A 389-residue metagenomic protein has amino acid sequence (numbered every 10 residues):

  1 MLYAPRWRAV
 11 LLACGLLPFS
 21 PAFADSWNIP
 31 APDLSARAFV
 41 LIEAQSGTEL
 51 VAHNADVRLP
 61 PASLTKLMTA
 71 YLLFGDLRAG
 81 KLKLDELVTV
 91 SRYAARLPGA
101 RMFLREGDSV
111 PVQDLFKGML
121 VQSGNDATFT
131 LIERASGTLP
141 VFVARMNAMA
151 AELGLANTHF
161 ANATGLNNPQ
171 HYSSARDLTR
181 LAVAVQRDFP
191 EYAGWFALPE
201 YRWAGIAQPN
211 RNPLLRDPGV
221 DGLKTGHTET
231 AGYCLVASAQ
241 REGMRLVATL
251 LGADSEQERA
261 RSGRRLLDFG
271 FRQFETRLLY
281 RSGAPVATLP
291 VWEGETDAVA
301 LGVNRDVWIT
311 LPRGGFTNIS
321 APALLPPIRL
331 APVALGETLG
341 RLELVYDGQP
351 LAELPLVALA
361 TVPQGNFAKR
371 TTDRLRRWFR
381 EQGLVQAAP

Functional and structural regions predicted by a protein language model:
M1-L11: Bacterial N-terminal signal peptides that target proteins for export
Y3-P5, S63, E256, G270: Short alpha-helical segments used as structural interaction elements across diverse proteins
R6-R8, V143, D221, E256: Generic alpha-helix initiation/capping and coil-helix boundary signal
W7-A9, L67, R241: Hydrophobic alpha-helical segments, especially transmembrane helices and their immediate juxtamembrane helical caps
A9-F19: Bacterial N-terminal signal peptides
A22-R176, A182-F189, Y201-A204: Active-site-adjacent loops and short helices of periplasmic peptidoglycan-processing enzymes
A156-H159, N167-Y172, R176-P389: Domain-terminus/edge residues, biased toward the C-terminal soluble/receptor-binding domains of extracytoplasmic
